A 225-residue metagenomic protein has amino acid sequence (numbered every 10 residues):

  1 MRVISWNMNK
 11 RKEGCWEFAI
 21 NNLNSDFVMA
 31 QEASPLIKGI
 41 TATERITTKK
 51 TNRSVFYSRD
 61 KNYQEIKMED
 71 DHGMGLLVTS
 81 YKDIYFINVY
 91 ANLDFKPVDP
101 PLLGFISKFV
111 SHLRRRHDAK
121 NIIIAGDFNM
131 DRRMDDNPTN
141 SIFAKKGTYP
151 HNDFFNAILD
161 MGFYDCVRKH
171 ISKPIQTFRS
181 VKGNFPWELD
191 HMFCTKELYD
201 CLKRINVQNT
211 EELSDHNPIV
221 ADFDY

Functional and structural regions predicted by a protein language model:
M1-T41, S54: N-terminal, active-site-proximal structural segment of metallo-dependent hydrolase catalytic domains
M8, A33, A91, F128 (+1 more regions): Active-site metal-binding loops of divalent metal-dependent hydrolases
K10-C15, S34-K38, D94-K96, M130-R133 (+1 more regions): Active-site environment of divalent metal-dependent phosphoester hydrolases
F27, F105-L189, C194: Metal-dependent phosphoesterases centered on the DNase I-like endonuclease/exonuclease/phosphatase
F27-V98: Structured beta-strand-rich core segments of catalytic domains in phosphoester-bond hydrolases
I40-T43, D200-T210: Low-complexity, intrinsically disordered Gly/Pro/Thr-rich segments
S58-D60, V78-D83, T195-K196, S214 (+1 more regions): Active-site beta-strand termini and strand-to-loop segments that position acidic
K67-D70, D165-Q176, R204-T210: Acidic carboxylate-rich catalytic motifs and surrounding loops in phosphoryl-/glycosyl-chemistry enzymes
